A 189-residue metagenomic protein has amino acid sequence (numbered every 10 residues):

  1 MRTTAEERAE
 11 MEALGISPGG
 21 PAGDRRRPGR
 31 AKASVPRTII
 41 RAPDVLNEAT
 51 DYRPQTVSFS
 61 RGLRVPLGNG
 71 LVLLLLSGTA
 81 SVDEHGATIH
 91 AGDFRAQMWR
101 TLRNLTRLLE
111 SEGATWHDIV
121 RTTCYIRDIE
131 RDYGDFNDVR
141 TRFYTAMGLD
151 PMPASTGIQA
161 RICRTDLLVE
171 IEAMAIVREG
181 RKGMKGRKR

Functional and structural regions predicted by a protein language model:
M1-R103, R107-V120, I126-R189: N-terminal presequence-like segments and the immediate start of the first folded domain
